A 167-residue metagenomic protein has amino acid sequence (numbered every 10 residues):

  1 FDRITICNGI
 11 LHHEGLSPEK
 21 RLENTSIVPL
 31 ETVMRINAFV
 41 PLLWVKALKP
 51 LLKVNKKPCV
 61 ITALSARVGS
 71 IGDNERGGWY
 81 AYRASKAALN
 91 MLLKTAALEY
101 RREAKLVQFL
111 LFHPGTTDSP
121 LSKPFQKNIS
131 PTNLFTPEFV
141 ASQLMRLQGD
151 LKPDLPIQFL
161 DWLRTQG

Functional and structural regions predicted by a protein language model:
F1: Conserved Rossmann-fold cofactor-binding substructure of NAD(P)-dependent oxidoreductases
I4-T5: N-terminal Rossmann-like NAD(P) cofactor-binding module of classical short-chain dehydrogenase/reductase
I10-E14, P18-I36, K53-E103: Catalytic loop of short-chain dehydrogenase/reductase
V40-V45: Conserved internal alpha-helix within the Rossmann fold of NAD(P)-dependent oxidoreductases
A63, F109-L111: Conserved beta-strand scaffold in the Rossmann-like NAD(H)/NADP(H)-binding core of dehydrogenases/reductases
L111, S119, K123-G167: C-terminal helical subdomain
G115: Active-site-adjacent helical/loop segments in soluble small-molecule enzymes
